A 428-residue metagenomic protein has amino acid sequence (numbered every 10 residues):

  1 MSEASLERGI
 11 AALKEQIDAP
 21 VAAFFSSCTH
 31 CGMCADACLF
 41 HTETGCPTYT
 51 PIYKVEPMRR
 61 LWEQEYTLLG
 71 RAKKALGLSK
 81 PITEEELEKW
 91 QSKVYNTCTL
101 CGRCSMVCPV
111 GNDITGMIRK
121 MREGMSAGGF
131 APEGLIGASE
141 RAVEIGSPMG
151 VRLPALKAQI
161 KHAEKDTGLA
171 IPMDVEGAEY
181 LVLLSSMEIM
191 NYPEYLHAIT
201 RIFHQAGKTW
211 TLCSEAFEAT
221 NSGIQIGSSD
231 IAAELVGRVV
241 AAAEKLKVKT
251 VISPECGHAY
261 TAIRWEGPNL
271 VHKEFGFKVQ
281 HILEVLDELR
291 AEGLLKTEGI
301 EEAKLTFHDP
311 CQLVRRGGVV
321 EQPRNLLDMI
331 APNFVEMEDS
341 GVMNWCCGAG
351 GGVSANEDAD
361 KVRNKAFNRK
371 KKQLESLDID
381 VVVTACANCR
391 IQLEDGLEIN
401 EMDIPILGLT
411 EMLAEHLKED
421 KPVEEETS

Functional and structural regions predicted by a protein language model:
R8, E15-F25, V55, R59-N269: Iron-sulfur-cluster electron-transfer modules
R8-P51: Long, charged N-terminal interaction/targeting segments
C28-C34, C38, C98-C104, C108 (+4 more regions): Short cysteine clusters
D36-E65, M106-M125, G318, G352-A366 (+1 more regions): Iron-sulfur (Fe-S) cluster-binding segments and ferredoxin-like electron-carrier domains, especially [2Fe-2S]
V175-Y180, G299-L305: A short, charged/proline- and glycine-enriched loop that marks the coil->beta-strand transition at the N-terminal
L181-V182, T306, D380-V383: Conserved beta-strand elements of the Class I
M187-F275, Q312-M329, V335-S428: Cofactor-cradling patches in redox/metallo enzymes
A233-V239, V285-G293: Active-site glycine-rich loop that binds ribose-phosphate moieties when present
